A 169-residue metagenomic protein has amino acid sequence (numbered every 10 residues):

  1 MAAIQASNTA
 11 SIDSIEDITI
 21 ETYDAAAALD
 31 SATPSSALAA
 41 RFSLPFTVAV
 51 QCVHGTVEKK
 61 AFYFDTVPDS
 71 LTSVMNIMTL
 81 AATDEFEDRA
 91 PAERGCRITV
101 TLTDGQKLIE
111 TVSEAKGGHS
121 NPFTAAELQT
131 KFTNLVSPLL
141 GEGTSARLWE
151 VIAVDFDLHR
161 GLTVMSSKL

Functional and structural regions predicted by a protein language model:
M1-L169: Terminal-appendage/accessory-domain detector
